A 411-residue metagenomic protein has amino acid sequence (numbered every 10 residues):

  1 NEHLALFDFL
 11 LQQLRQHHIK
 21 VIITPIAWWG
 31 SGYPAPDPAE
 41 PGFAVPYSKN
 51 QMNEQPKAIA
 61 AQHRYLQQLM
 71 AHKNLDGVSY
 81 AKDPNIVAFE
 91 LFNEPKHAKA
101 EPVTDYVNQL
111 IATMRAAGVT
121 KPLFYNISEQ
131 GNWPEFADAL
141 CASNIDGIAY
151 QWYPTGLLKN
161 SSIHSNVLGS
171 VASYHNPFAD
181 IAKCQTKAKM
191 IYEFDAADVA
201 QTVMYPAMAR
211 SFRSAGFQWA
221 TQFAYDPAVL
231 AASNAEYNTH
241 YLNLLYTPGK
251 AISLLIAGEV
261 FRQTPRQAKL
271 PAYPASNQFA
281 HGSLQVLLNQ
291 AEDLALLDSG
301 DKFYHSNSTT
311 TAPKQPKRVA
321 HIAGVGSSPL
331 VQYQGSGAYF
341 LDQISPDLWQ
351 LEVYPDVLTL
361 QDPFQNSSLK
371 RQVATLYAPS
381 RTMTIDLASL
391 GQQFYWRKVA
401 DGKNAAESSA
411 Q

Functional and structural regions predicted by a protein language model:
N1-I145: Active-site mouth of glycoside hydrolases
W29-G32, K96-A100, S128-P134, G156-S161 (+3 more regions): Acidic-and-aromatic substrate-binding clefts and catalytic sites of carbohydrate-active enzymes
L91, Y125, Y150, I191-F194 (+1 more regions): Conserved beta-strand positions
E94, Y153, Y225: Flexible loop residues that form catalytic and substrate-binding hotspots at small-molecule/glycan-binding clefts
P134-D198: Glycoside hydrolase catalytic-domain groove-lining segments
T202-S276: Substrate-binding cleft of secreted/luminal carbohydrate-active enzymes
K250-T311: Catalytic cores of secreted or luminal carbohydrate-active enzymes
A291-Q411: Extended non-globular C-terminal regions
